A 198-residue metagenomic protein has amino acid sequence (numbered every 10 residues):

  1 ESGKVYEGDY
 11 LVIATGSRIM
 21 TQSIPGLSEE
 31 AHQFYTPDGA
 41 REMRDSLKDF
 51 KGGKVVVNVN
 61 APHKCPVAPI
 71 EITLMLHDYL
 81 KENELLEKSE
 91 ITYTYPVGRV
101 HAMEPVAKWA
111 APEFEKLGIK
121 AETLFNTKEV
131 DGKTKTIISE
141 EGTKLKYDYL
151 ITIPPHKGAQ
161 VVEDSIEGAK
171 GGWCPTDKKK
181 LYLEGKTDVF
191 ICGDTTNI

Functional and structural regions predicted by a protein language model:
E1, K81-T176: A Rossmann-like FAD-binding core segment of flavoenzymes
E1-E71, D78-E84, I151: FAD-binding core/adjacent interface of flavoenzyme oxidoreductases
M20-T21, K64, V100, Q160 (+1 more regions): Flexible, glycine-rich phosphate/dinucleotide-binding loops and adjacent beta-alpha linkers at cofactor/substrate
L27-K51, L145-I198: FAD-site-proximal beta/loop scaffold in flavoenzymes
A40, I70-L74, M103-A111: Short, surface-exposed alpha-helical segments at coil->helix boundaries
K54, K88-T92, D188: Residues at the starts of beta-strands that form the adenosine-phosphate
N60, P96-G98, D194: Cofactor-binding loop segments of dinucleotide-utilizing enzymes, especially the Rossmann-like FAD- and NAD(P)+-binding
P62-L85, C174, Y182-N197: Active-site substrate-recognition segment that forms the wall of the catalytic cavity or substrate channel
